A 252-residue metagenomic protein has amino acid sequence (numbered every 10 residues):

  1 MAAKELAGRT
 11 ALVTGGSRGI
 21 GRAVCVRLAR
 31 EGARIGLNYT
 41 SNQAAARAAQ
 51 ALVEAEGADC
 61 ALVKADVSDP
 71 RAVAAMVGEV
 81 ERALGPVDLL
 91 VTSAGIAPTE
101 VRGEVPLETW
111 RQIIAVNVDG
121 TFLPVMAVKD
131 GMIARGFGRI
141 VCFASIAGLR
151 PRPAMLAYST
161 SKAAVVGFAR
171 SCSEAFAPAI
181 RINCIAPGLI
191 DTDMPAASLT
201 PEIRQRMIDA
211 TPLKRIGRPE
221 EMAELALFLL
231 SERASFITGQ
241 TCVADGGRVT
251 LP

Functional and structural regions predicted by a protein language model:
A2, L149-P153, A210, L227 (+1 more regions): Short C-terminal tail/terminal secondary-structure segment of NAD(P)H-dependent dehydrogenase/reductase domains
T10, S17-R18: Conserved glycine-rich cofactor-binding loop
Q43-A44, K64-M76, L107, E220: The beta1-alpha1 cofactor-binding region of Rossmann-like NAD(H)/NADP(H)-dependent oxidoreductases
V101-R102, P106-I114, I140, P195 (+1 more regions): Substrate-binding pocket helix/loop in short-chain dehydrogenase/reductase
V125, S161, A169: Active-site helix of classical SDR
D130, S173-P178, S235: Alpha-helical segment proximal to the catalytic Tyr-Lys
S145: Residue(s) in the substrate-gating loop at a strand-loop-helix junction that position the organic substrate next
